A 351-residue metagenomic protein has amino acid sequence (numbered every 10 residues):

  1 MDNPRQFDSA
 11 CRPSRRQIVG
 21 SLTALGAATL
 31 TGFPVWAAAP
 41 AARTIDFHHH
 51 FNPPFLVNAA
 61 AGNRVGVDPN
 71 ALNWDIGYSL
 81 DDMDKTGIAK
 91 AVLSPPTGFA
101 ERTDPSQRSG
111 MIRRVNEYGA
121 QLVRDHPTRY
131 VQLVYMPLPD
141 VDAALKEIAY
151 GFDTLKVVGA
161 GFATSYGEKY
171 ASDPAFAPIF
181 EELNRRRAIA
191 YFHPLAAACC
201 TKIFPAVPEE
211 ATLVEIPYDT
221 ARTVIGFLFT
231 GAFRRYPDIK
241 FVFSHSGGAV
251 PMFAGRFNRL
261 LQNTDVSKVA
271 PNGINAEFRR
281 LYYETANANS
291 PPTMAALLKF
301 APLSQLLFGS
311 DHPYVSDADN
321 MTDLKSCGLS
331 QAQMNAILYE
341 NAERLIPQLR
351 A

Functional and structural regions predicted by a protein language model:
D2-W36, A41-R43, F47, P53-K90 (+8 more regions): Mid-to-C-terminal alpha-helical segments outside catalytic/metal-binding sites
I45-H49, A91-L93, V131-V134, A160-F162 (+4 more regions): Hydrophobic faces of well-ordered beta-strands that scaffold small-molecule active sites in alpha/beta enzyme cores
H50, L195-A196, G247, N289 (+1 more regions): Catalytic metal-binding/acid-base residues of hydrolase active sites
H50-W74, T103, S109, A198-T220 (+1 more regions): Active-site gating loops and adjacent loop-to-helix segments of metal-dependent hydrolytic enzymes
N70-N73, A100-E101, P137-A144, G167-S172 (+3 more regions): Acidic-and-aromatic substrate-binding clefts and catalytic sites of carbohydrate-active enzymes
L93-V224: Active-site gating/metal-coordination segments in enzymes
C200, V250-A254, R259, P291-P292: Short acidic/glycine-rich loop or secondary-structure boundary segments that cap or lie
